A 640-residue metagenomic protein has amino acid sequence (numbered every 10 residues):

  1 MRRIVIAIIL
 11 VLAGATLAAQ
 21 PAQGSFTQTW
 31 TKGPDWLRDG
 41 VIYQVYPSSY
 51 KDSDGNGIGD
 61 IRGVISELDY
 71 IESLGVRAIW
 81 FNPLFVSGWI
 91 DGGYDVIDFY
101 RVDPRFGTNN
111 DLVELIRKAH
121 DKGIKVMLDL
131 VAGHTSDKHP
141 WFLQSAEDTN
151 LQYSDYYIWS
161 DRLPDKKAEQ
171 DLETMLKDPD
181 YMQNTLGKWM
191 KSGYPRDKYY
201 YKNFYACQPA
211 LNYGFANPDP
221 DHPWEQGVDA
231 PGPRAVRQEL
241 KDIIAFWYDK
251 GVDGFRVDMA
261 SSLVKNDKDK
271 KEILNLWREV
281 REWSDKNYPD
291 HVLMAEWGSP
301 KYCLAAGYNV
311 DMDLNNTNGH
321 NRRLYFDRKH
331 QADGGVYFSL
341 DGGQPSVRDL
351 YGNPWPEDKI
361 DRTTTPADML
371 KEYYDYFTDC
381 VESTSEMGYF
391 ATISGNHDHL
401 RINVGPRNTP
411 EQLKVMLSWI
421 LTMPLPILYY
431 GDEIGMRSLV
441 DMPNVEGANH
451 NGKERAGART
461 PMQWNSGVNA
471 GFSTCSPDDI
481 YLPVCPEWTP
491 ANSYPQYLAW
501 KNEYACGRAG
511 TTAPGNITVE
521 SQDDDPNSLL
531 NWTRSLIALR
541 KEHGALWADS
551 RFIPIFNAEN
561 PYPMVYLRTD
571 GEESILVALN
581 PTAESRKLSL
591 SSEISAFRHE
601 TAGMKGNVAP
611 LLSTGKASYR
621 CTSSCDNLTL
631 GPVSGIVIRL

Functional and structural regions predicted by a protein language model:
M1-I4: Positively charged n-region of N-terminal signal peptides that target proteins for export
V11-A18: Hydrophobic h-region of N-terminal signal peptides that target proteins for export in Gram-negative bacteria
Q20-Q238, D249, R256, A260-N309 (+1 more regions): Acidic/aromatic-lined carbohydrate-recognition and catalytic surfaces of CAZymes acting on diverse glycans
L37, N287, G307, P345-D349 (+8 more regions): Loop/helix patches that line or flank the sugar-binding groove of alpha-linked glycan CAZymes
E67, D111, L115, V236-W247 (+8 more regions): Alpha-helical packing segments of well-folded alpha/beta enzyme cores
D137-D178, W277, R281-P461, S466-N469: Conserved alpha/beta catalytic core and glycan-binding cleft of carbohydrate-active enzymes
S585-T614: Beta-strand-rich binding/interaction modules
C621-L640: C-terminal beta-strand-rich structural cap/linker in extracellular carbohydrate-active enzymes
